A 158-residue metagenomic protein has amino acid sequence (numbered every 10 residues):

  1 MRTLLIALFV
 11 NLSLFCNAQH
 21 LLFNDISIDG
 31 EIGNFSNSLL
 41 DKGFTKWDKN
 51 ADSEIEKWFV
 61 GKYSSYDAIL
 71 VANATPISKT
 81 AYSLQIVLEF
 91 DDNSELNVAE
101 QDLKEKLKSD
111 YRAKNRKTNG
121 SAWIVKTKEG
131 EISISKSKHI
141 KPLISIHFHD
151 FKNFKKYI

Functional and structural regions predicted by a protein language model:
M1-R2, H20: N-terminal hydrophobic targeting signals that begin at the initiator methionine
T3-F15: Sec-dependent N-terminal signal peptides
Q19-P76: N-terminal leader/targeting segments
I26-E31, T80-N97, S121-I158: An acidic-aromatic pocket/loop used at catalytic or ligand-binding sites
K46, A68-L70, N115-R116, G130-K136: Generic structural motif
W47-E54, P76-S78, K114-G120, S137-I140: Short, ordered beta-strand-loop transition motifs
Y66-A122: Long, charged/polar, surface-exposed segments that mediate recognition or autoinhibition
